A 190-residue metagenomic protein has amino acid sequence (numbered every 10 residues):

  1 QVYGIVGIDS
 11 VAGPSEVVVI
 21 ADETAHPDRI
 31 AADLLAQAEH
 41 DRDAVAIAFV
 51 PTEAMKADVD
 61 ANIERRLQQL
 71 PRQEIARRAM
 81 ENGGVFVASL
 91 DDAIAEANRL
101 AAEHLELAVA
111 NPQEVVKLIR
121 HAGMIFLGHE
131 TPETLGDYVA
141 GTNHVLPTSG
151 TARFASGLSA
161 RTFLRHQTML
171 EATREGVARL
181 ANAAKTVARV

Functional and structural regions predicted by a protein language model:
Q1-V45: Conserved NAD(P)+-binding/catalytic subdomain of aldehyde/semialdehyde dehydrogenases
G4, S15-V17, A44-A46, N82-G84 (+4 more regions): Structural beta-strand/beta-sheet cores of well-ordered domains, especially the beta-sheet scaffolds that support
I8-G13, V19, I30, V87 (+3 more regions): General beta-strand structural signal in soluble alpha/beta enzymes
V17, H26, A54-K56, E114 (+1 more regions): Short gly/pro/ser/thr-enriched loop/turn and capping motifs at secondary-structure boundaries
I20-D22, A48-T52, F86-A88, L127-G128 (+1 more regions): Short beta-strand-to-turn element immediately C-terminal to the catalytic PLP-Schiff-base lysine in fold type I
A36, H40, A48-A122: A glycine- and small/hydrophobic-rich beta-loop-beta segment that serves as a flexible "lid/hinge" or phosphate-binding
A95-V190: C-terminal core of ALDH-fold dehydrogenases
